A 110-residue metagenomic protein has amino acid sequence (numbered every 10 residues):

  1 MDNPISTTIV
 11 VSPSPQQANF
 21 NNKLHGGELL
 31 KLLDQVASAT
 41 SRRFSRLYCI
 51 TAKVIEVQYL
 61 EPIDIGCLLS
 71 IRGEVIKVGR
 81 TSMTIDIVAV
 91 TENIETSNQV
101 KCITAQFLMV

Functional and structural regions predicted by a protein language model:
M1-I50, V110: Hot-dog-fold acyl-thioester-processing enzymes
N3, T7-T8, D64-I65, I76-V110: HotDog/MaoC-like acyl-thioester-processing domains
V10, T51, E56, S70-R72 (+2 more regions): Conserved beta-strand residues within beta-sheet cores
P15-Q17, V54-E61, T91-N93: Short, well-ordered turn and helix-capping elements at secondary-structure junctions
R43, C49, I55, S82-M83 (+1 more regions): Juxtamembrane helix-loop transition sites at the ends of transmembrane segments in multi-pass membrane proteins
K53-L68, E74-R80: Active-site beta-strand->loop segment that positions catalytic residues and contacts the acyl thioester
